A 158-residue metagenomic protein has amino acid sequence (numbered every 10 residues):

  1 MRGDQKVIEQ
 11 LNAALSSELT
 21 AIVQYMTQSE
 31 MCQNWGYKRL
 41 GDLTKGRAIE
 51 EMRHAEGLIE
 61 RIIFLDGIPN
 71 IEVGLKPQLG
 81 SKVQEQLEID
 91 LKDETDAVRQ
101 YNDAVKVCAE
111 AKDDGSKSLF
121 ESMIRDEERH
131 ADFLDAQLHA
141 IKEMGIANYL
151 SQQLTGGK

Functional and structural regions predicted by a protein language model:
M1-K158: Iron-associated oxidoreductase/ferritin-like identity signal
